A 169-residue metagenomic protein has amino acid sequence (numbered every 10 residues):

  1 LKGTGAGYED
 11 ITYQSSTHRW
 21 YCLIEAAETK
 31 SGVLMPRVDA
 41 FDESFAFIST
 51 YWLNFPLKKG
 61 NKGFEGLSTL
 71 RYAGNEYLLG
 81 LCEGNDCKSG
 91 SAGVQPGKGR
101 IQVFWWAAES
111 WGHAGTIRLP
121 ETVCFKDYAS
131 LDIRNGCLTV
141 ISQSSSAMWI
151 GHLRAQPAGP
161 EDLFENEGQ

Functional and structural regions predicted by a protein language model:
L1-Q169: Sequence/structural signature of beta-propeller domains
